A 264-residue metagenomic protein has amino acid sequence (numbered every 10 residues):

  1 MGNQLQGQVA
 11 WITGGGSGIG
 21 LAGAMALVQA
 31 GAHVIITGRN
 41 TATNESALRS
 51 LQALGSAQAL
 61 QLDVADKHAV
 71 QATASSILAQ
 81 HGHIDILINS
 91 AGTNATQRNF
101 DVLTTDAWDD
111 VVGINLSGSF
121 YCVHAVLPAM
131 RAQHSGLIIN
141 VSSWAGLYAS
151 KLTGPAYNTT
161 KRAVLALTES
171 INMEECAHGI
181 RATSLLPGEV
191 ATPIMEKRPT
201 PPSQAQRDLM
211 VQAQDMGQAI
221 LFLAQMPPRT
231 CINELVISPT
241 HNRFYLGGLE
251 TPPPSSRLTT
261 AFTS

Functional and structural regions predicted by a protein language model:
G16-G18, N40: Conserved glycine-rich cofactor-binding loop
T41-T43, L62-T73, T105: The beta1-alpha1 cofactor-binding region of Rossmann-like NAD(H)/NADP(H)-dependent oxidoreductases
R98-F100, A107-D109: Substrate-binding pocket helix/loop in short-chain dehydrogenase/reductase
V123, T160-K161: Active-site helix of classical SDR
V123-H124, E169: A short, exposed helix-loop element centered on a Lys and neighboring polar residues
S143: Residue(s) in the substrate-gating loop at a strand-loop-helix junction that position the organic substrate next
A177, S184, Q204-L246, E250: C-terminal helical subdomain
